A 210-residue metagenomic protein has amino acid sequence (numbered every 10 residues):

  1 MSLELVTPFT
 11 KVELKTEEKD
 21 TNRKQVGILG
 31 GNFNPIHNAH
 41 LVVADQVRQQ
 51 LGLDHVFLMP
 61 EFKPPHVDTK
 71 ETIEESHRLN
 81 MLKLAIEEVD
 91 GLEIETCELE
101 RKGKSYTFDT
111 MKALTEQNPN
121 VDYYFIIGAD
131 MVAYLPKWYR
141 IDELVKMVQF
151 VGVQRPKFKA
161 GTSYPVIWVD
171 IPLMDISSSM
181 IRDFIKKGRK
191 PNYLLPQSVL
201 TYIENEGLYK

Functional and structural regions predicted by a protein language model:
M1-K210: Nucleotidyltransferase catalytic core that binds NTPs
